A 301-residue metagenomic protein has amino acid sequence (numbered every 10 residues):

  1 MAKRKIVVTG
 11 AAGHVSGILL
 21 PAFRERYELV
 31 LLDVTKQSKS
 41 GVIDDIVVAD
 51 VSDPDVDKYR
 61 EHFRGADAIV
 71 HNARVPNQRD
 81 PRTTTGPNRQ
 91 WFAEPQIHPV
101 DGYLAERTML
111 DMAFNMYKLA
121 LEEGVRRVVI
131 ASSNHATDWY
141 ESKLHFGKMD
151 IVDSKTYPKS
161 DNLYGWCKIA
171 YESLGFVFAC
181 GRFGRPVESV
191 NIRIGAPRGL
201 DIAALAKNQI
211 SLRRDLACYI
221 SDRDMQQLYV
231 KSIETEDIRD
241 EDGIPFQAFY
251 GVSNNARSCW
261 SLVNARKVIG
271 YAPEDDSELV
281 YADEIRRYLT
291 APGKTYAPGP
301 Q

Functional and structural regions predicted by a protein language model:
I6-R26: N-terminal Rossmann NAD(P)H-binding glycine-rich loop of SDR-like oxidoreductase domains
S38, D44-L110, L119: NAD(P)H-binding glycine-rich loop region in Rossmannoid oxidoreductase-like domains and their noncatalytic homologs
N88-R89, Q96-L104, T108-D161: Conserved Rossmann-fold NAD(P)-dependent oxidoreductase catalytic core, especially the SDR/UDP-sugar
M109-M116, V125, C167-G175, M225: Conserved catalytic Lys-bearing alpha helix of Rossmann-like short-chain dehydrogenase/reductases
K118, D150, K159-E188: Active-site Tyr-X1-5-Lys
S154-N162, V187-I220: A conserved pocket-lining segment of Rossmann-fold NAD(P)-dependent short-chain dehydrogenase/reductase
F183, I194-K207, Y219-P245, N254: Alpha-helical substrate-binding/gating segment
L205-K207, P245-A272, R287-G299: Conserved C-terminal active-site "lid" loop/helix of NAD(P)H-dependent oxidoreductases that clamps the redox cofactor
